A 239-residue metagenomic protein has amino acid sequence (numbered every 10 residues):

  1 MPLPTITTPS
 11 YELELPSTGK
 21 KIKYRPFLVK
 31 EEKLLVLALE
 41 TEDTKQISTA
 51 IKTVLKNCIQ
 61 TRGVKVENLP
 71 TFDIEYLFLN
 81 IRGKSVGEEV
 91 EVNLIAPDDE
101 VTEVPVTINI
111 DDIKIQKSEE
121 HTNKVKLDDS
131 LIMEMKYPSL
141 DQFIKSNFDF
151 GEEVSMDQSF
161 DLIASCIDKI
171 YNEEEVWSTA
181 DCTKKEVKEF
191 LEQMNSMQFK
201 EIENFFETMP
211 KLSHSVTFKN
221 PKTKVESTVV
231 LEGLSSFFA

Functional and structural regions predicted by a protein language model:
M1-A239: Long C-terminal interaction/binding lobes of large macromolecular proteins
